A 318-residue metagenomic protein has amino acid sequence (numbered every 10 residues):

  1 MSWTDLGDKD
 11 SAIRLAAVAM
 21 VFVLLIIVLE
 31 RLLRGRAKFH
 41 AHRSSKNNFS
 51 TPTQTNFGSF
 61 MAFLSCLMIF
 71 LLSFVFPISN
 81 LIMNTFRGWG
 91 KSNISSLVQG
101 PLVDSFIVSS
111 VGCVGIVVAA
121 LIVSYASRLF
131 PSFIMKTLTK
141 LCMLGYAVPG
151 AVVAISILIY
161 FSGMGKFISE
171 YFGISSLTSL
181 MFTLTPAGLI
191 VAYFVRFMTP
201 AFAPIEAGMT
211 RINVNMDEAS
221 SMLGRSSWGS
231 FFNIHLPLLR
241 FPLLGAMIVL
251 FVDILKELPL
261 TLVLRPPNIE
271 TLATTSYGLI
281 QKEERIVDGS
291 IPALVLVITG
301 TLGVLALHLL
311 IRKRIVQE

Functional and structural regions predicted by a protein language model:
M1-V21, N56-G58, N84-L97, L255 (+2 more regions): Interhelical loop and adjacent transmembrane-helix boundary motif in polytopic membrane transport permeases
S2-W3, M68-V103, S110, V114 (+3 more regions): Short membrane-interfacial helix/loop motifs at transmembrane-helix boundaries
I13-T53, A126-I134, E206-D217, S221 (+3 more regions): C-terminal transmembrane helix and the adjacent membrane-cytosol boundary/short C-terminal tail of inner/organellar
L15, A19-L33, S96-L129, I134-T137 (+1 more regions): Transmembrane alpha-helix signature in integral membrane proteins
K46-T51, R87, S95-Q99, I134 (+3 more regions): Membrane-interfacial helix termini and adjacent extracytoplasmic/periplasmic loops of multi-pass transporters
N56-S65, I122-F161: Cytoplasmic-entry segments and transmembrane alpha-helices of multi-pass inner-membrane transporters
L64-L71, L144, V195, F202-I205 (+4 more regions): Transmembrane alpha-helices
S179-S221, M247: Membrane-cytosol interface at the C-terminal ends of specific transmembrane alpha-helices in multi-pass membrane
